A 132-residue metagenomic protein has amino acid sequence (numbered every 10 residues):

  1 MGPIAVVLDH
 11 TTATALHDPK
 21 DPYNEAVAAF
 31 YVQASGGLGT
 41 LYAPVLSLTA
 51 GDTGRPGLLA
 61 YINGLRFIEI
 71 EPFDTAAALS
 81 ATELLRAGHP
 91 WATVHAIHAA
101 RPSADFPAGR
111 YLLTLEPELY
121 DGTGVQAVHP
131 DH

Functional and structural regions predicted by a protein language model:
M1-Y42, T53-N63: Short, well-structured N-terminal submotif of metal-dependent ribonuclease cores
A5, D105-H132: Acidic, PIN/NYN-like endoribonuclease modules and their adjacent C-terminal/linker elements
A13-T14, L48-G51, L119-Y120: A generic structural signal for short hydrophobic patches within well-formed alpha-helices
D18-K20, T49, A87-W91: Short, flexible loop segments at the rims of nucleotide/cofactor-binding pockets, characterized by
G39, I68-E69: Short, conserved active-site loop motifs that form the nucleotide-linked donor/cofactor pocket
Y42, E71, V128: General small-molecule cofactor/ligand-binding pocket signal
L58-Y61, G88, P130-D131: Short, hinge-like loop/turn segments at secondary-structure boundaries
E69-E118: Active-site neighborhoods of divalent-metal-dependent phosphate/nucleic-acid chemistry enzymes
